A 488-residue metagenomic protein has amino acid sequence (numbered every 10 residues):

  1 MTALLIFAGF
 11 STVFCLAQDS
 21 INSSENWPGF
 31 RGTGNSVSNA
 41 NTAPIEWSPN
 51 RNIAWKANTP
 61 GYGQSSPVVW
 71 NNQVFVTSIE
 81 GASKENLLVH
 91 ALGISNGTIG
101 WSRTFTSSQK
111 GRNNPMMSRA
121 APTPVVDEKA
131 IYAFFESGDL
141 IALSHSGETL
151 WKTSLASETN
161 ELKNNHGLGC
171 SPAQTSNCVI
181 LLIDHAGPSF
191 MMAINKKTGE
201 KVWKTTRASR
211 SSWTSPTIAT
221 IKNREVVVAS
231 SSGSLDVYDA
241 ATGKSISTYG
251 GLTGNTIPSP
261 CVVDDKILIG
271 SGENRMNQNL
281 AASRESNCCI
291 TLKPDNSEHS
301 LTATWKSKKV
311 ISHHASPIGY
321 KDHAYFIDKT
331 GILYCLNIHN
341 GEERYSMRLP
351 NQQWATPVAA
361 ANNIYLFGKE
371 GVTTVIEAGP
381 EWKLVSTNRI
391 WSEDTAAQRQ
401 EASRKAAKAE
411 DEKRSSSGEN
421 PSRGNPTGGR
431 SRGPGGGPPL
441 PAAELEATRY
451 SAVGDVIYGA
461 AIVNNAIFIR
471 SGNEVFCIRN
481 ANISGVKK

Functional and structural regions predicted by a protein language model:
T2-V13: Bacterial N-terminal signal peptides
A17-K488: Noncatalytic, solvent-exposed loop/strand surfaces of beta-propeller-type extracellular/periplasmic domains
